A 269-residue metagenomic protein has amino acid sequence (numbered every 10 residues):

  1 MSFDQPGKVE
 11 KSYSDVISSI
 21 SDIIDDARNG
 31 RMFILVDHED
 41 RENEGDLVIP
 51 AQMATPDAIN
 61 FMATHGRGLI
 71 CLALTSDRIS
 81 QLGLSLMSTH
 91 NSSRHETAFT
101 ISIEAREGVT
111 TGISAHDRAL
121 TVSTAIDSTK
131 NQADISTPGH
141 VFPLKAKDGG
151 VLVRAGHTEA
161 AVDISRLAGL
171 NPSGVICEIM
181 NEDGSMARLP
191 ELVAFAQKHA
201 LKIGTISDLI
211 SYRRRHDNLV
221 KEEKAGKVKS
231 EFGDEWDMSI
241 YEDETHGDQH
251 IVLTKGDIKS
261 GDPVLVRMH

Functional and structural regions predicted by a protein language model:
S2-H269: Catalytic domains of riboflavin
